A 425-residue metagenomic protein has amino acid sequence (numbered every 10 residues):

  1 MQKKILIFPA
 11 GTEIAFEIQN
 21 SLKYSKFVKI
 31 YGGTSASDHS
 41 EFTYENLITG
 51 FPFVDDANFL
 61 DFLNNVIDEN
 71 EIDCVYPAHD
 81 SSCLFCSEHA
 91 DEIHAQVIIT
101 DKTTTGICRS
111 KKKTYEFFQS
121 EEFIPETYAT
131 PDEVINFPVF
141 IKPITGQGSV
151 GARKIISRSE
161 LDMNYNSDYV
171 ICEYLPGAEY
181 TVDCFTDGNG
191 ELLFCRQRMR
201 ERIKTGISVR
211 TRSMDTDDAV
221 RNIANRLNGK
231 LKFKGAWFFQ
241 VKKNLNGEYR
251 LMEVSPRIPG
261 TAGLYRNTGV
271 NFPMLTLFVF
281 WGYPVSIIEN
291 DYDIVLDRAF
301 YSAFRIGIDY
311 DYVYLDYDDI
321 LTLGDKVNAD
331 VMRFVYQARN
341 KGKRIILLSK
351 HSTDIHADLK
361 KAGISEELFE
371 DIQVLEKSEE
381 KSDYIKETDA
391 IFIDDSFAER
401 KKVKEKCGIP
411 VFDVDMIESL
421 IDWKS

Functional and structural regions predicted by a protein language model:
M1-I98, D413-D415: ATP-binding N-terminal substructure of ATP-dependent carboxylate-amine bond-forming enzymes
A10, D316-D318, F392-S396: Acidic di-acidic motifs
N70, D215-N222, R226-D311: ATP-dependent carboxylate activation and anion-phosphoryl transfer catalytic cores that bind Mg-ATP to form
E88-R158: A conserved helix-loop-beta module that forms one wall/lid of the active-site cleft in ATP-utilizing catalytic domains
R153-L231, K242-R250: Phosphate-binding site of ATP-dependent enzymes
Y310-G324: Asp-based phosphoryl-transfer active-site loop
V331-K360: Substrate-recognition element of Asp-dependent hydrolases with the DxDx(T/V) motif
E380-A398, V403: Conserved Lys-Pro-Asp/Glu-containing loop-to-beta segment of HAD-superfamily phosphomonoesterases, centered on
